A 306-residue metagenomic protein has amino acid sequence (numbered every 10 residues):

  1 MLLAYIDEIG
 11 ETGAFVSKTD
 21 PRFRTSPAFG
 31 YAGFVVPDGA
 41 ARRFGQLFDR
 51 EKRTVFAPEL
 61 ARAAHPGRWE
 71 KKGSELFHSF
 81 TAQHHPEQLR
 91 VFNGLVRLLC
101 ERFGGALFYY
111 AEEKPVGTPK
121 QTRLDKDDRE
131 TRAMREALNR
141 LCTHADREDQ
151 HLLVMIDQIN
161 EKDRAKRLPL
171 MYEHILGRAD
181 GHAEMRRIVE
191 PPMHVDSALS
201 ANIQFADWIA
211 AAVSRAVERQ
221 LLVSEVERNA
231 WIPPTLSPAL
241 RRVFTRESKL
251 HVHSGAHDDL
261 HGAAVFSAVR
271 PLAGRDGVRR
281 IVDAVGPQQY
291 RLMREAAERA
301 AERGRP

Functional and structural regions predicted by a protein language model:
M1-P306: Phosphate-ester processing/binding pockets and catalytic centers
